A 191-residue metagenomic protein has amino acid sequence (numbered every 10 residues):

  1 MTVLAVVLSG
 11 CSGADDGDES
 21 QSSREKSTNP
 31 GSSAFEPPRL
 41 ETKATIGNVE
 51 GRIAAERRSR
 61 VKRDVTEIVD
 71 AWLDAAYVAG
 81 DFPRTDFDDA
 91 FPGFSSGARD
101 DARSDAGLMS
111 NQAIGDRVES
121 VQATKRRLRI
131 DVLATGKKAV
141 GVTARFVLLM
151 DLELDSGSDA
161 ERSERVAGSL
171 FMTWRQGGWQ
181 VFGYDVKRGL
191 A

Functional and structural regions predicted by a protein language model:
T2-A71, Y77: Juxtamembrane and targeting peptides
L8-G10, D64, D88-F91, A167-S169: A general secondary-structure boundary signal
C11-G17, A123-K125, A160, W179-V181: Structured catalytic/translocation cores of nucleotide/phosphate-coupled proteins
A14-N29, T42-K43, S95-R103, A144 (+1 more regions): Short, charge-rich amphipathic segments
A44-R117: Core segments of small alpha/beta cavity-forming domains
S110-A134: A short, amphipathic edge element
L133-A191: Exposed beta-sheet edge and beta->alpha loop/turn motif
